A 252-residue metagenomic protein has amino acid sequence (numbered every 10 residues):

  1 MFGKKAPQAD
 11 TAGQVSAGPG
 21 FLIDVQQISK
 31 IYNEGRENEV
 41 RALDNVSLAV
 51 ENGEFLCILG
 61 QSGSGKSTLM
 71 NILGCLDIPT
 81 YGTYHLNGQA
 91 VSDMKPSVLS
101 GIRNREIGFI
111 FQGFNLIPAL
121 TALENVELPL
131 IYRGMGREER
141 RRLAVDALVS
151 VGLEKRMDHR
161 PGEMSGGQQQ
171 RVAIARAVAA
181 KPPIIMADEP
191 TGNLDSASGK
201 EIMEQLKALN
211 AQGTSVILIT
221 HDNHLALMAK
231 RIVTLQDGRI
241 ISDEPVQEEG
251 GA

Functional and structural regions predicted by a protein language model:
M1-I31, S242-A252: ABC-family P-loop ATPase nucleotide-binding domain
G20-L235: ABC family nucleotide-binding domain
I232-P245: H-loop (His-switch) and adjacent beta-strand-loop-beta switch element of ABC-type ATPase nucleotide-binding domains
